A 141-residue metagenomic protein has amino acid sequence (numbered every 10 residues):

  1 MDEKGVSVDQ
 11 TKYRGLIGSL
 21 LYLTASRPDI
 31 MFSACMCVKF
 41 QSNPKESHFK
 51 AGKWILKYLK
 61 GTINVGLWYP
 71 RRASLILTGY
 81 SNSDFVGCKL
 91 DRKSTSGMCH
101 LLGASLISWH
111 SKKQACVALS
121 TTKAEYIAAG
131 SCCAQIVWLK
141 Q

Functional and structural regions predicted by a protein language model:
M1-Q141: Divalent metal-binding acidic/histidine catalytic loops
